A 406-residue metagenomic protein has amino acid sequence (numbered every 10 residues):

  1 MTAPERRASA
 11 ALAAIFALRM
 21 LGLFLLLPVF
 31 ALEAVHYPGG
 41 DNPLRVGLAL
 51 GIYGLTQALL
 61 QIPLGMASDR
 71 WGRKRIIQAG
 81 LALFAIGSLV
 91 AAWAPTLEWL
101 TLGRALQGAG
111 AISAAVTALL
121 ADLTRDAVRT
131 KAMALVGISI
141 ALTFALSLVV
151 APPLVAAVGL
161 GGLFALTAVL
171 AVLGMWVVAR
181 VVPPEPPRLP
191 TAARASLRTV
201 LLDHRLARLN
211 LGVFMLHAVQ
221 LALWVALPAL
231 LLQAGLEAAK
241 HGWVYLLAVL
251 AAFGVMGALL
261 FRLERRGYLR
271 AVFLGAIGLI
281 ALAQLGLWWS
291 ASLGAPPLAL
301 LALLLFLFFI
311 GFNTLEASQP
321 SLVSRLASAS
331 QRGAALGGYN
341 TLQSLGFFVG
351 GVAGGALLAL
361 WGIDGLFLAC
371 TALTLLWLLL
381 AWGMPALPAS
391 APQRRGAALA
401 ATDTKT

Functional and structural regions predicted by a protein language model:
M1-R6, V182-G212: Juxtamembrane intracellular "pre-TM" segments in multi-pass secondary transporters
L59-P95: Conserved MFS/SLC helix-loop-helix module at the cytosolic interface between two early adjacent transmembrane helices
L60-G72, G254-L269, L358: Helix-to-loop junctions at the C-terminal end of transmembrane segments in multipass secondary transporters
R70-G80, R265-G278: Cytoplasmic membrane-interface "Motif A"-like loop-to-helix N-cap segments of 12-TM Major Facilitator Superfamily
G103-I140: Cytoplasmic helix-loop-helix junction between adjacent transmembrane helices in 12-TM secondary transporters
I112-T124, T314-A327: Intracellular juxtamembrane helix-capping segments at the cytosolic ends of symmetry-related transmembrane helices
A168-P187, L380-P385: C-terminal membrane-cytosol helix-exit motif in multi-pass small-molecule transporters
R270-Q319: C-terminal transmembrane helical hairpin of 12-TM major facilitator-type secondary transporters
